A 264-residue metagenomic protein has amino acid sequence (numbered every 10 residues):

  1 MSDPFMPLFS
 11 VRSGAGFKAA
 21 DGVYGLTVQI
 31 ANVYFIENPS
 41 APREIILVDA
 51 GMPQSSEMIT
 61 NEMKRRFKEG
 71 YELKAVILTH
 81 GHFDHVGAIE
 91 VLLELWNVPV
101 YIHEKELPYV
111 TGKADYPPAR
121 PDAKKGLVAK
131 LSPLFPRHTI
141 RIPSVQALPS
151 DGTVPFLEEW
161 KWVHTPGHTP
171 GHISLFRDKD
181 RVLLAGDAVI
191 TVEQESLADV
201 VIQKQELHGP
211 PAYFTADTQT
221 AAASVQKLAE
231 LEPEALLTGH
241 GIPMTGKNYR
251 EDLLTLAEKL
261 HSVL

Functional and structural regions predicted by a protein language model:
D3-M6, R12, E106-H164, A216 (+1 more regions): Metallo-beta-lactamase
R12-R66, S174-G186, I190-T191: Conserved beta-strand hairpin/beta-sheet module of binuclear metal-dependent hydrolase folds, prominently
A19, L95-W96, E232: Short, structured coil segments at secondary-structure junctions
I46-V48, I77, V100, V182-L184 (+1 more regions): Residue-level marker for buried hydrophobic side chains located in beta-strands that build the well-ordered beta-sheet
M52-Q54, K161-P166, P170-N248, L260: Metallo-beta-lactamase
Q54-S56, K64-Q146, K259: Active-site HxH/HxHxD metal-binding segment of metal-dependent hydrolases
A114, A119-S132, E234-L264: C-terminal/domain-terminus segments
